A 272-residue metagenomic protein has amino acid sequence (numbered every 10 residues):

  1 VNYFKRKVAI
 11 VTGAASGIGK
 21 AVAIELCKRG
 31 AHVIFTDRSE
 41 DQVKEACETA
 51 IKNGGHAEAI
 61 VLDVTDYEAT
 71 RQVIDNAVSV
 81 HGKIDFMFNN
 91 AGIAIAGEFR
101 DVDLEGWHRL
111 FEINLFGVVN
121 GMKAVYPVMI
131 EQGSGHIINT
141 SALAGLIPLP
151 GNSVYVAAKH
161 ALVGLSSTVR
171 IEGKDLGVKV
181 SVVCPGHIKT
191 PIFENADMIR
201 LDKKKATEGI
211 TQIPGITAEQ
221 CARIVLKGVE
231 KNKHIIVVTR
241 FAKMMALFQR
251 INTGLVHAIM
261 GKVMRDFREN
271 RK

Functional and structural regions predicted by a protein language model:
V8, A15-S16: Conserved glycine-rich cofactor-binding loop
R29-A46: Conserved glycine-rich Rossmann-like NAD(P)H-binding loop of the short-chain dehydrogenase/reductase
E40-D41, V61-Q72, L104: The beta1-alpha1 cofactor-binding region of Rossmann-like NAD(H)/NADP(H)-dependent oxidoreductases
E98-F99, G106-H108: Substrate-binding pocket helix/loop in short-chain dehydrogenase/reductase
M122, A158: Active-site helix of classical SDR
A142: Residue(s) in the substrate-gating loop at a strand-loop-helix junction that position the organic substrate next
D175-R240: SDR active-site lid
